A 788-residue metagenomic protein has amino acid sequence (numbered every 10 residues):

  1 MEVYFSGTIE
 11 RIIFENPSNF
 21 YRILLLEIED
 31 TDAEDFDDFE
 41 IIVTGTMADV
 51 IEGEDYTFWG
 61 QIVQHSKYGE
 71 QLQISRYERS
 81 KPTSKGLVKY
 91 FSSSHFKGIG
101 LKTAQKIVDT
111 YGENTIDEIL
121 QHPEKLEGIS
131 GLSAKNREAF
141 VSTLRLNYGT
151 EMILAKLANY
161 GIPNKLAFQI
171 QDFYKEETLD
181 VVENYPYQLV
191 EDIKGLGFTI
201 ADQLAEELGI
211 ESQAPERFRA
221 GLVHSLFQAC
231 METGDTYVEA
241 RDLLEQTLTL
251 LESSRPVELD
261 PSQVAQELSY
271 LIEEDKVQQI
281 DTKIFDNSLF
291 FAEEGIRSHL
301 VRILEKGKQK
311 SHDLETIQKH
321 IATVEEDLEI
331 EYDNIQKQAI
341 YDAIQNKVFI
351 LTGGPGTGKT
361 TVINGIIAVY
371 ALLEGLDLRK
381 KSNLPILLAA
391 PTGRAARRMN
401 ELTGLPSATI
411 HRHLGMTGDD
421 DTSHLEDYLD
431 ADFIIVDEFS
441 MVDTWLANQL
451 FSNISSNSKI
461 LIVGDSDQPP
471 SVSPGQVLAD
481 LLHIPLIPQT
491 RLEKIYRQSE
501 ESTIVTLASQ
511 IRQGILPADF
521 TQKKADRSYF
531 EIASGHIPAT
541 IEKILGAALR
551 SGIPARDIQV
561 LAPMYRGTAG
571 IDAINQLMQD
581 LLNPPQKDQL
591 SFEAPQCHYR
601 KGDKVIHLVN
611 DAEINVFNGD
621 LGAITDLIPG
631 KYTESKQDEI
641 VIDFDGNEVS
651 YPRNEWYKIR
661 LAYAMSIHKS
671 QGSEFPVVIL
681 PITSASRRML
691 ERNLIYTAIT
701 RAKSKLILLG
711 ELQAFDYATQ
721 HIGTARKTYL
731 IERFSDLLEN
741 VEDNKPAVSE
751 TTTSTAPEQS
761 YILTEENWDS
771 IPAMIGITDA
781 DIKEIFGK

Functional and structural regions predicted by a protein language model:
M1-H312, K783-K788: Accessory, non-ATPase domains that flank or precede helicase/AAA+ motor cores in DNA-metabolism machines
G53-T57, G602, G619: Loop/turn positions that initiate beta-strands
Q278-I434, L482-R497, I504-F530, K587 (+1 more regions): ASCE P-loop NTPase motor cores of helicases and related translocases
F349-T352, L461, Q559-L561: Short hydrophobic/aromatic beta-strand immediately N-terminal to the Walker A/P-loop
K359, R379, D467-I606, D611-I614 (+3 more regions): Conserved helicase motor core of P-loop NTPases
D419-D432, D443, N448-S458, S670: Short basic/glycine-enriched coil/helix segment immediately N-terminal to the Walker B
D437-E438, G464: Walker B catalytic acidic pair
D626-K788: C-terminal accessory regions
